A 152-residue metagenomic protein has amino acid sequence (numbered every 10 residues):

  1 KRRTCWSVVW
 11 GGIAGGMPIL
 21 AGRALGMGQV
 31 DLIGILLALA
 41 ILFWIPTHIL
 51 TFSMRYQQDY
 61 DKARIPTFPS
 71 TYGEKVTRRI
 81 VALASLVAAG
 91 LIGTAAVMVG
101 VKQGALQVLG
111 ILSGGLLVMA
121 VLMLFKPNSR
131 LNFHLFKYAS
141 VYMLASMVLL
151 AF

Functional and structural regions predicted by a protein language model:
K1-G26: Intramembrane alpha-helical segments
K1-T4, I80-K137: Transmembrane helix-loop-helix
I13-A14, L39, L83-L86, V141: Hydrophobic residues within alpha-helical transmembrane segments of multi-pass solute transporters/permease subunits
G15-I19, V87-I92, S146: Hydrophobic, membrane-inserted alpha-helices
I19-L42, G93-A105, L149-F152: Helix-coil boundary and interhelical linker segments in multi-pass alpha-helical membrane proteins
A21, L39-Q57, S113-M123: Transmembrane alpha-helical segments that form the membrane-embedded catalytic/substrate-channel core of multi-pass
F43-V99: Solvent-exposed interhelical
H134-F152: Final/C-terminal transmembrane alpha-helix of multipass membrane proteins
